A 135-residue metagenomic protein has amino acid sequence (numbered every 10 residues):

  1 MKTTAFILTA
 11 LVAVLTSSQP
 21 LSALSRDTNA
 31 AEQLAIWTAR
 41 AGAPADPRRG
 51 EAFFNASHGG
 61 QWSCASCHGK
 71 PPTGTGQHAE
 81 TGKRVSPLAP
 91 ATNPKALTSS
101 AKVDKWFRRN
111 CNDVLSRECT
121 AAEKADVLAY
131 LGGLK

Functional and structural regions predicted by a protein language model:
M1-P47, A91-K135: Post-cleavage N-terminal segment of exported redox proteins
G42-G69: Sequence/structural segment immediately N-terminal to covalent heme-attachment motifs in c-type and related
H58, P72, G132-K135: Short alpha-helix boundary/capping elements
Q61-W62, G74-H78, V114-E118: Substrate-binding/catalytic groove segments of enzymes that remodel or degrade extracellular structural polymers
A65-V103: Gly/Gly-Pro-rich "capping" loops immediately C-terminal to redox-active cysteine motifs in periplasmic/lumenal
